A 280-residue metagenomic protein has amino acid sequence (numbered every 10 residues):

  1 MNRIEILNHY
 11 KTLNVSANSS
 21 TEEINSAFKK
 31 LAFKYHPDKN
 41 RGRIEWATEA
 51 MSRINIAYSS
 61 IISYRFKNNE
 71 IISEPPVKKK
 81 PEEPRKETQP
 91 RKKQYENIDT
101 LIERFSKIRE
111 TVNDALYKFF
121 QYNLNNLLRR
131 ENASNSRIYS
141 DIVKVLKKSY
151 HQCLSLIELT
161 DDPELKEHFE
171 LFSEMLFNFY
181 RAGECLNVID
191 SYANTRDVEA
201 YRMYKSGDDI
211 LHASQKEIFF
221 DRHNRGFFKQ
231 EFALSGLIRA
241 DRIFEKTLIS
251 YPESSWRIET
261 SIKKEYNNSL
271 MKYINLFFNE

Functional and structural regions predicted by a protein language model:
M1-Y35, K39-E280: C-terminal accessory/regulatory regions appended to core domains
